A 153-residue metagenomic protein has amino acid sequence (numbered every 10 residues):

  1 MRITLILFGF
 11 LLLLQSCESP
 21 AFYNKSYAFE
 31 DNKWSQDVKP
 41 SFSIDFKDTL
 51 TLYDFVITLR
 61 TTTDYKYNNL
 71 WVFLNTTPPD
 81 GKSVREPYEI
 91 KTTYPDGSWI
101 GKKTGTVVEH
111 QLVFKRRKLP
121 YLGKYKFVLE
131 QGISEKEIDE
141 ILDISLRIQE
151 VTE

Functional and structural regions predicted by a protein language model:
M1-T4: Positively charged n-region of N-terminal signal peptides that target proteins for export
L13-S16: C-terminal motif of bacterial Sec signal peptides marking the signal peptidase cleavage site
E18-A21: Bacterial signal peptide processing site
V38-Y67: Post-signal-peptide N-terminal segment of Sec-exported extracytoplasmic proteins
L50-I57, R117-I133: Noncatalytic modules at the cell exterior or secretory-pathway interfaces, chiefly beta-strand-rich lectin/adhesion
T61-D64, V108-L112, R117-L119, Q131-L142: Short acidic/polar inter-strand loop motif in beta-rich domains
V72-T77, S134-E153: Exposed low-complexity, polar/acidic, P/S/T/G-rich flexible segments that act as propeptides, protease-susceptible
P87-P120: An anionic, turn-rich surface loop/hairpin at beta-sheet edges that serves as a generic interaction/coordination patch
